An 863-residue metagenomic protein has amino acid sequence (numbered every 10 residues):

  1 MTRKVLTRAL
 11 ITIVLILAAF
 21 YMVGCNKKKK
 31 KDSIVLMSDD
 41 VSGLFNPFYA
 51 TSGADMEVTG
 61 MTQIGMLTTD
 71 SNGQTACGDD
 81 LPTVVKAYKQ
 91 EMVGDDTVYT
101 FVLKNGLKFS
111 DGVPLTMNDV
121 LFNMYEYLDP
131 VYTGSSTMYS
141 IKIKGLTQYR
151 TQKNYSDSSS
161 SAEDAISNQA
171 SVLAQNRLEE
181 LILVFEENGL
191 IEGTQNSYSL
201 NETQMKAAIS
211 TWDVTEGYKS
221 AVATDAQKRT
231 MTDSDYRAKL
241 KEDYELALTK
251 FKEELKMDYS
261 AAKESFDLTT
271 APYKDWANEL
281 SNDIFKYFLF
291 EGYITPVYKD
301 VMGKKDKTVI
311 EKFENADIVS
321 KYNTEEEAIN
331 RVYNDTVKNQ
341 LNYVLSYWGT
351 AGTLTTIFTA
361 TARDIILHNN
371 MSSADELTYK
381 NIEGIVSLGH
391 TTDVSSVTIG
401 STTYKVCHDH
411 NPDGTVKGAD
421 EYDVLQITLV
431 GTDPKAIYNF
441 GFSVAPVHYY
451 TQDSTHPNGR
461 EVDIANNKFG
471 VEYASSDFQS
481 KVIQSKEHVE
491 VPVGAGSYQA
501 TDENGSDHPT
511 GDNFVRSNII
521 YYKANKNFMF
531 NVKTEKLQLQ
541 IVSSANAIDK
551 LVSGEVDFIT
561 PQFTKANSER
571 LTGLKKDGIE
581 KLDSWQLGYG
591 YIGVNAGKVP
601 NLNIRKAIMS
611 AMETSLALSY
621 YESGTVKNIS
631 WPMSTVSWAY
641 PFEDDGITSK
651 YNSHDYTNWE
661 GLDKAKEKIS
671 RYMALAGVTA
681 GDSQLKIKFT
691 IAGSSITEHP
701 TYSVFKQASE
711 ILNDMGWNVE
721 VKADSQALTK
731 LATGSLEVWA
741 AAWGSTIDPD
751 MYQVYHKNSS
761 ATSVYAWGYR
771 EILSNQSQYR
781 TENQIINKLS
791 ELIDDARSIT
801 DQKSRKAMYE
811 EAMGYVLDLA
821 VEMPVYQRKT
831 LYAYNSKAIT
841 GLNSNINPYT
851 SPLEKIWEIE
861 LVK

Functional and structural regions predicted by a protein language model:
K31-D40, T97-V102, L425-Q426, G496-Q499 (+4 more regions): Short, well-ordered beta-strand elements
M37-G94, V102: N-terminal lobe/hinge region of extracytoplasmic solute-binding protein
T68-Q74, D433, G441-V532, K536: Gly/Pro-rich hinge or "lid" segments in bacterial periplasmic/extracellular proteins
T133, T137, K142, F563-A665 (+2 more regions): Local pocket/hinge segments that shape ligand/substrate recognition
D164, V184-T249, E253, D258-A261 (+13 more regions): Extracytoplasmic/peripheral linker and loop segments enriched in polar/acidic and small residues with frequent Thr/Pro
G431-P434, Y438, A445-Y449, A611-G646 (+3 more regions): Detector for C-terminal structural segments
Q499-T501, P509-K523, P600-D714, N718 (+2 more regions): Append "and occasionally in soluble cytosolic enzymes with long acidic Gly/Pro-rich linkers
N518-R570: Ligand-site clamp/hinge motif
